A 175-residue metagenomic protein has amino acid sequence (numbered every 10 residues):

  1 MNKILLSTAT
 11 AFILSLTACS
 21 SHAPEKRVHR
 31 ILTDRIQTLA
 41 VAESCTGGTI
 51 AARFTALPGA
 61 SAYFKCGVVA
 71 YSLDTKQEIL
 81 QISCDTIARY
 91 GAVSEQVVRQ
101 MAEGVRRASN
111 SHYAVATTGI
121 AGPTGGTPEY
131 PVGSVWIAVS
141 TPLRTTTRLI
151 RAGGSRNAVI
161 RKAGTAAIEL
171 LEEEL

Functional and structural regions predicted by a protein language model:
M1-T8: Bacterial N-terminal signal peptides that target proteins for export
T8-A23: Bacterial Sec-dependent signal peptides at the C-terminal "C-region" and cleavage site
C19-L175: Short alpha-helical segments enriched in small residues
